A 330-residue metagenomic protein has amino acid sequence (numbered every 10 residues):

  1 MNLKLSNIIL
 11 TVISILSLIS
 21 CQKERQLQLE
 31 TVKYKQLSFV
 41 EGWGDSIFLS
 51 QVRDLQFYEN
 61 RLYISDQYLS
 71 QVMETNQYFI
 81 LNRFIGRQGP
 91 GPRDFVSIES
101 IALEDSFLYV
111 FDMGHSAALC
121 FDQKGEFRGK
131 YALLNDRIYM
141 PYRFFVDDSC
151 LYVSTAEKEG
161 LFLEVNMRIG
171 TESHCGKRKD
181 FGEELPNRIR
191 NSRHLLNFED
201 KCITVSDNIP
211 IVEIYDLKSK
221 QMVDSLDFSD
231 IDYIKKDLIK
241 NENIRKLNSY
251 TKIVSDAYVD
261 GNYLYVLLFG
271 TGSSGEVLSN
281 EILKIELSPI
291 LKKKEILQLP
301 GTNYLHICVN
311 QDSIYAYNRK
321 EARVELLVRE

Functional and structural regions predicted by a protein language model:
I19-S20: C-terminal motif of bacterial Sec signal peptides marking the signal peptidase cleavage site
K35-I47, I85-R93, L133-N135, S173-R188 (+2 more regions): Surface-exposed loop and turn segments in beta-propeller and other repeat-based domains that flank or scaffold
G42-S70, L268-F269: Beta-strand-rich domains and repeat architectures in extracellular enzymes and scaffolds, especially beta-propellers
I47-Y58, G91-E104, D136-D147, G182-F198 (+3 more regions): Beta-rich, blade/repeat-based domains predominating in secreted/periplasmic proteins but also intracellular
I64-Y68, V110-G114, V153-K158, T204-D207 (+3 more regions): Conserved beta-strand positions in repeat-built beta-propeller and related beta-rich domains
N76-I80, D122-E126, N166-G170, D216-S219 (+2 more regions): Short loop/turn segments that connect beta-strands within beta-propeller blades
L247-I285: Loop/turn-rich, solvent-exposed surfaces of beta-rich toroidal or solenoidal domains
H306-E330: Blade-level signature of beta-propeller repeat domains, shared across WD40, Kelch, NHL, RCC1 and BNR/Asp-box propellers
